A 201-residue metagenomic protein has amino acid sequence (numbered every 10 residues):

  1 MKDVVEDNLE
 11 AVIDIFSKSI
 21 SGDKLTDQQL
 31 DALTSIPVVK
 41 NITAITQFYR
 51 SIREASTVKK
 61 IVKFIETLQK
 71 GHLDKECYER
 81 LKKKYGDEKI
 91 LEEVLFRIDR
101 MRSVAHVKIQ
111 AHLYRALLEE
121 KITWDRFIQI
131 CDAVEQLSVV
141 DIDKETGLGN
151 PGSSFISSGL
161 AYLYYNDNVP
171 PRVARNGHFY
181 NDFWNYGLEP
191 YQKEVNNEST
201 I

Functional and structural regions predicted by a protein language model:
M1-K63: Membrane-inserting effector segments that mediate pore formation, membrane fusion, or transient membrane insertion
E6, E10, D27-D31, E54 (+10 more regions): Glutamate identity and glutamate-enriched acidic tracts
N8, T26, I36, D74 (+5 more regions): Serine/threonine-rich low-complexity intrinsically disordered regions
D27-V39, I45-F48, D87, R100-V107 (+2 more regions): Short, structured coil/loop segments at alpha-helix boundaries
I45-F48, F64-T67, R80-K84, L148 (+1 more regions): Short acidic/histidine-centered micro-motifs embedded in hydrophobic/aromatic stretches that mark compact functional
E54-I122: Membrane-proximal, non-transmembrane interface segments of integral membrane proteins
E92-I201: Long, helix-rich, hydrophobic modules that act as membrane-proximal anchors or helical bundle/coiled-coil regulators
